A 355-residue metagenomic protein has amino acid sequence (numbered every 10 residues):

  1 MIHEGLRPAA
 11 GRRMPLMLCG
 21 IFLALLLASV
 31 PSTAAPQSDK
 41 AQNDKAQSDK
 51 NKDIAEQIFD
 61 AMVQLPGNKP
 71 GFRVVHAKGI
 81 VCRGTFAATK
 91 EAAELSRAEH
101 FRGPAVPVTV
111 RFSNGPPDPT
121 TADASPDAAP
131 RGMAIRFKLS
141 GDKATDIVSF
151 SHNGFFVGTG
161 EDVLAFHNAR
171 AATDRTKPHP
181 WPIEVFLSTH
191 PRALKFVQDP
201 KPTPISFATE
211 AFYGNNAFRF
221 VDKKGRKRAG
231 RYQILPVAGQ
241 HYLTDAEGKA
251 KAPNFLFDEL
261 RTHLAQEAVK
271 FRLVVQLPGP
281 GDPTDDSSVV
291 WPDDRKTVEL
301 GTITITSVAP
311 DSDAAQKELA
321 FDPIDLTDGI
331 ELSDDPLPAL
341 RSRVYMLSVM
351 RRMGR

Functional and structural regions predicted by a protein language model:
M1-R12: N-terminal secretory signal peptides that target proteins for export/translocation
G11-R12, L26, V30, N43 (+1 more regions): Short stretches within intrinsically disordered, low-complexity N-terminal or propeptide regions
M17-S29: Bacterial N-terminal signal peptides
A35-K40, D44-R355: Active-site-adjacent core segments of small-molecule enzymes
